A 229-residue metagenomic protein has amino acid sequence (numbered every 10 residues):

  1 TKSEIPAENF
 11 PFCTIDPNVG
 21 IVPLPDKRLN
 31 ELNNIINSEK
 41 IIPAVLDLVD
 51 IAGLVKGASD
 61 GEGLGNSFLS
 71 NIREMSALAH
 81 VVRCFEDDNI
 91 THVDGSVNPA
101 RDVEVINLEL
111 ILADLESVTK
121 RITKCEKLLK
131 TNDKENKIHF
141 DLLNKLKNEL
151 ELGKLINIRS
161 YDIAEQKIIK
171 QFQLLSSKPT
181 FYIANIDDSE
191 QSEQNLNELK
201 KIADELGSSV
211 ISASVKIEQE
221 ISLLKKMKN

Functional and structural regions predicted by a protein language model:
T1-T91, A100, N107, V118-C125: Conserved G1/Walker A P-loop phosphate-binding module
K40, L174-K178, L206: Short flexible coil/turn linkers enriched for glycine and charged/polar residues that connect secondary-structure
L46-D47, A77-L78, T180-Y182, S209-I211: Structural motif
L54-D60, I156-Y161, S189: Short, flexible loop segments at the rims of nucleotide/cofactor-binding pockets, characterized by
V55-A58, E86-V93, E190-Q194, Q219-S222: Switch/connector loops and helix/strand junctions flanking conserved nucleotide-binding motifs in nucleotide-processing
G61-L64, V93-S96, L196-E198, K225-M227: Short, glycine/charged-enriched secondary-structure capping and boundary segments
F68-Q171, L175, I211: Long, charged N-terminal accessory/stalk domains
A113, S117-T123, T131-N144, A164 (+2 more regions): Canonical P-loop GTPase G-domain recognition
